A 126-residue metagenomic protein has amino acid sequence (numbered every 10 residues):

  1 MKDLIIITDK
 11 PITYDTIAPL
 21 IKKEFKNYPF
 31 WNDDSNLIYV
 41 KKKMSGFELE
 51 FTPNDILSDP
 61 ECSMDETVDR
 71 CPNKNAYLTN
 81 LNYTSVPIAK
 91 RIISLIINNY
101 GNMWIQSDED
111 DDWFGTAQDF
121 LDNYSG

Functional and structural regions predicted by a protein language model:
M1, I5, I12, I17-K23 (+2 more regions): Acidic, proline/glycine-rich low-complexity IDRs
K2-D9, A76-N82: Short cationic amphipathic helices and targeting signals
T8, N32-D33, K42-K43, N98 (+1 more regions): Acidic surface patches and DE-rich sequence motifs
K10, P53-D55, E109: A broadly conserved detector of short glycine/acidic/proline-rich loop/turn motifs that flank catalytic sites and bind
D15-Y83: Short, intrinsically disordered low-complexity segments
